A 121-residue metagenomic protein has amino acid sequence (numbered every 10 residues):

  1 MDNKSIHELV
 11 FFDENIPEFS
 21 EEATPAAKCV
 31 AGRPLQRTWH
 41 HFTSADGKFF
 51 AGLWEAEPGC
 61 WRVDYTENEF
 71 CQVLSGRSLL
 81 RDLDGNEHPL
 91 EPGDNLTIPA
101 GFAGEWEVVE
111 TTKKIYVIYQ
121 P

Functional and structural regions predicted by a protein language model:
M1-K48: A short, N-terminal "cap"/entry segment at the start of jelly-roll beta-barrel domains of the cupin/DSBH fold
G47-Y65, P99-A100: Conserved short histidine dyad/triad with adjacent acidic residue
A51-L53, F70, N95: Conserved hydrophobic/aromatic beta-strand scaffold that supports enzyme active sites
A56, T66-L80: Short, conserved beta-strand element in jelly-roll/cupin
V63, L80, K114-Y116: Short hydrophobic/aromatic-rich beta-strand segments that constitute the beta-sheet cores of beta-sandwich/beta-barrel
D84-A100: Short acidic-glycine-tyrosine-enriched beta hairpin
T97, E110-P121: A short hydrophobic beta-strand segment most commonly corresponding to one strand of the jelly-roll/cupin
G104-E107: Short, exposed beta-strand-loop hairpins at the edges of beta-sheets in extracellular/periplasmic proteins
